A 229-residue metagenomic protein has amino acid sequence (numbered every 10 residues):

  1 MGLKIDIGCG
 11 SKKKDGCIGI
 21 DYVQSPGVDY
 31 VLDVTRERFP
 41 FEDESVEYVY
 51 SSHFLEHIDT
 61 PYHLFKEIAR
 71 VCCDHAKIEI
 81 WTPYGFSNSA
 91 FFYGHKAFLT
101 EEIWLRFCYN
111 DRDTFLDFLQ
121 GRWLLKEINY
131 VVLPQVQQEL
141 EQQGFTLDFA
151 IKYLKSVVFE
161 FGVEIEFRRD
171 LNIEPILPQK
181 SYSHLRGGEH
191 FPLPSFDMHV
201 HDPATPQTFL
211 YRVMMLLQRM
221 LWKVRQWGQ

Functional and structural regions predicted by a protein language model:
G2-F86: Conserved SAM-binding loop
Y62-H63, C73, K77-Q229: S-adenosyl-L-methionine-dependent methyltransferase catalytic module, highlighting the catalytic core
